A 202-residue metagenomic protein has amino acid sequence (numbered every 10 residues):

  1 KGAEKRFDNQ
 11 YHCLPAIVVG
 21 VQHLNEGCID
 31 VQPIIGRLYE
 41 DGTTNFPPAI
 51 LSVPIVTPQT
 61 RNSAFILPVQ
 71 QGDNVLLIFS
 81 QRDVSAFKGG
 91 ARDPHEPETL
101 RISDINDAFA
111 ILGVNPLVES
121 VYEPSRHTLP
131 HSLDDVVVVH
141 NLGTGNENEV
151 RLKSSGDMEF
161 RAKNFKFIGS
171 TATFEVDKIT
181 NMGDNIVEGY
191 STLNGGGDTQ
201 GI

Functional and structural regions predicted by a protein language model:
K1-K163, I168: Hydrophobic packing positions characteristic of elongated beta-solenoid/beta-helix-type spike/fiber shafts
K153-I202: Intrinsic-disorder/coil detector with helix-boundary
